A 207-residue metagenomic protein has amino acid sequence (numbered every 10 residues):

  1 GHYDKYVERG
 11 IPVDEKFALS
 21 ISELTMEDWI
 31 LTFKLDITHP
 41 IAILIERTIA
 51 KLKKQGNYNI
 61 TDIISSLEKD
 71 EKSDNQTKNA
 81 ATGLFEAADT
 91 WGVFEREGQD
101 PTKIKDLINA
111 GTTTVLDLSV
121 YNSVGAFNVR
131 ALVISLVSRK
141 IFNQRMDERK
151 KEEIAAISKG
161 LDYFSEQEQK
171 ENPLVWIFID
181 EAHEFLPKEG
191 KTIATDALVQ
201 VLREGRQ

Functional and structural regions predicted by a protein language model:
G1-R203: P-loop NTPase motor domains
R206: Anion (oxyanion) recognition and catalysis
